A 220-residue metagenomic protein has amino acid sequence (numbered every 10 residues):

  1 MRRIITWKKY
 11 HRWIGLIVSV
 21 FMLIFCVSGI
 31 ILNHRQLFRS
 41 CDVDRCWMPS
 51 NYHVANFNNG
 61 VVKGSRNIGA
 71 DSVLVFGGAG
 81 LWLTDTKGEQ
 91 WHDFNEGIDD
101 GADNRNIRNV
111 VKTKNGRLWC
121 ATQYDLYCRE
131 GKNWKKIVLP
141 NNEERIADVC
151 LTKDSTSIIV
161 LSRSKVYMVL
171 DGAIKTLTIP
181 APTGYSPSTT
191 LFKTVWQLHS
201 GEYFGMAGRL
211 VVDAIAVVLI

Functional and structural regions predicted by a protein language model:
M1-W47, Q197-I220: Internal alpha-helical transmembrane segments
W7, W47-I68, N95-N115, P140-D154: Short coil-to-beta transitions that initiate beta-strands within beta-rich domains
H34-H92: Non-transmembrane, extracytosolic/lumenal segments of membrane-associated proteins
L37-A55, G97-G101, I179-G205: Surface-exposed loop and turn segments in beta-propeller and other repeat-based domains that flank or scaffold
V61-G77, W82, V111-K112, G116-T122 (+2 more regions): Short beta-strand elements that form the blades of beta-propeller/WD-repeat-like and other beta-sheet-rich scaffold
T84-D85, C128-R129, V169: Conserved Ser/Thr-centered positions that define the repeating blades of beta-propeller domains
H92-G97, K135-N141, K175-T183, S188: Beta-propeller fold detector
C120, S157-S200: Extended, hydrophilic extramembrane loops/domains of integral membrane proteins
